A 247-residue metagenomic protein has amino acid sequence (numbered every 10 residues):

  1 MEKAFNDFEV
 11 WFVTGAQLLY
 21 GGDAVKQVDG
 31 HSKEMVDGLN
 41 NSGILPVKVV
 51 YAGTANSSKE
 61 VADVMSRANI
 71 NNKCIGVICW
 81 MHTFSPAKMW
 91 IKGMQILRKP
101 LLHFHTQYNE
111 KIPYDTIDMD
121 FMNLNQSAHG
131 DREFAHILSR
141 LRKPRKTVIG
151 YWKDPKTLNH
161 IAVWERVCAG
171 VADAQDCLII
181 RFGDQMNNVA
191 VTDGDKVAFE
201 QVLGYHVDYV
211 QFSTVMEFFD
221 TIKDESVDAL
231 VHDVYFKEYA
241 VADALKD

Functional and structural regions predicted by a protein language model:
M1-D247: Metallocofactor- and cofactor-centric catalytic cores in central/energy metabolism, strongly enriched
